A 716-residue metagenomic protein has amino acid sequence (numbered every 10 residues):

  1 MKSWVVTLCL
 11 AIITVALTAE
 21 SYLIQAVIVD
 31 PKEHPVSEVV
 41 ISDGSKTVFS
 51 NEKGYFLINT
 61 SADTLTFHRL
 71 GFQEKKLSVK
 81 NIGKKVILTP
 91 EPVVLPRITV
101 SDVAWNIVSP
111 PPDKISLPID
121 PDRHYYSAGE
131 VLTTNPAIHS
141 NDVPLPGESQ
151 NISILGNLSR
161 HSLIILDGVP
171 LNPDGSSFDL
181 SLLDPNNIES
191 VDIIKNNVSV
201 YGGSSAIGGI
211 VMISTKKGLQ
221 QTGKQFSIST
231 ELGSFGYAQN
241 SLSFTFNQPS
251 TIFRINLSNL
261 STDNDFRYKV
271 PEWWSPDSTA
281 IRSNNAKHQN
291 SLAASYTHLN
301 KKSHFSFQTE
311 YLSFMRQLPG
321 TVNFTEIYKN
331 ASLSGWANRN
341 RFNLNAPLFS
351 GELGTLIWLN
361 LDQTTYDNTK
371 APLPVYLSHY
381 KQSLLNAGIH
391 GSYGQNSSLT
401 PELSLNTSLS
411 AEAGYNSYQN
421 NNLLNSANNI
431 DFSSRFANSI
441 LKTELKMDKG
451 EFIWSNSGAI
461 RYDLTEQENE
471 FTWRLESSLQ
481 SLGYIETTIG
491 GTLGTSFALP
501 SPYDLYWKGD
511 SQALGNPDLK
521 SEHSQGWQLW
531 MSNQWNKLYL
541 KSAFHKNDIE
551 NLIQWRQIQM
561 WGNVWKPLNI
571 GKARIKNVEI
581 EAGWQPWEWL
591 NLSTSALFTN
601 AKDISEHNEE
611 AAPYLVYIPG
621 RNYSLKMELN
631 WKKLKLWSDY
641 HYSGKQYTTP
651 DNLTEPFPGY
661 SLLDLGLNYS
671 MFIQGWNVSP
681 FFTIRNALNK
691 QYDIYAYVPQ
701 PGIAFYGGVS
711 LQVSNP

Functional and structural regions predicted by a protein language model:
S42, K46-T47, K53-Y55, I98-H124 (+2 more regions): N-terminal periplasmic "start-of-domain" segments of outer-membrane beta-barrel proteins
F56, V169-N197: Short acidic/polar hinge/loop motifs at secondary-structure boundaries that mediate gating or recognition
G71, N247-L333: Periplasmic-side early beta-strands and strand-to-turn transitions of outer-membrane beta-barrels
V86, P185-S227: A beta-strand signature from Gram-negative outer-membrane beta-barrel systems, especially the internal plug domain
G129-P170: Extracytoplasmic beta-strand/coil segments of soluble accessory domains associated with Gram-negative outer-membrane
K216-F246, L257, T279-N285: Short strand-turn segments of transmembrane beta-barrel domains in outer membranes, especially the first one or two
F226-E231, N330-A346, Q382, S481-E486 (+3 more regions): Outer-membrane beta-barrel signature, preferentially recognizing the C-terminal barrel domain of Gram-negative
Q395, D448-I453, K546-D548, N569-T648 (+2 more regions): Gram-negative outer-membrane beta-barrel transporters
